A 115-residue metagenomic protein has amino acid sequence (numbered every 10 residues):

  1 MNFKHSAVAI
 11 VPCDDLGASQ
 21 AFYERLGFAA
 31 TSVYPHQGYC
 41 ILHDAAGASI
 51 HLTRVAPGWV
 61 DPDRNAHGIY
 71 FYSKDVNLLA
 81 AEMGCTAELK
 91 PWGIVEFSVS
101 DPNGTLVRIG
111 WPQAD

Functional and structural regions predicted by a protein language model:
M1-Q20, I69, G110-D115: N-terminal beta-strand motif that seeds the catalytic metal site of vicinal oxygen chelate
S6-D14, L42-H43, W59-M83, L89-P91 (+2 more regions): Vicinal oxygen chelate
A7, A48-T53, G58: Extended, well-structured beta-strand/loop surface patches that form recognition or cofactor-anchoring regions within
I10-I50: Core segments of cupin and vicinal oxygen chelate
A29, V107-G110: Short hydrophobic beta-strand motif reused across regulatory alpha/beta modules
P35-H36, A46-G47, W92, P102 (+1 more regions): Short strand-connecting beta-turns/loops that link adjacent beta-strands
G47-H51, G104-V107: Short, charged/polar, Gly/Pro-enriched secondary-structure boundary elements
T53-R54, L89-P91, S98, I109-D115: Short beta->alpha transition motifs characteristic of CBS
